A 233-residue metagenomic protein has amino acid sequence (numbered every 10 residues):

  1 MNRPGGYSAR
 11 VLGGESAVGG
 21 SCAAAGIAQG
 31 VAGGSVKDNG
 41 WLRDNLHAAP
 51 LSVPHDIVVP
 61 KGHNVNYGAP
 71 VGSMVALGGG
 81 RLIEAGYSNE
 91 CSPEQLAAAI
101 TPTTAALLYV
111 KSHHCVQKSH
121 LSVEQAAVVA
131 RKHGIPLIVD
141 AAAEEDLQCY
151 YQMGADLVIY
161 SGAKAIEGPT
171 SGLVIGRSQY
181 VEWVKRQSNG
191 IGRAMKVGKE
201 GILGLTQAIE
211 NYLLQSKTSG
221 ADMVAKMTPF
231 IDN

Functional and structural regions predicted by a protein language model:
M1, S8-G14, A24-L213: Conserved PLP-enzyme active-site core in the AAT-like
P4, V71, F230-N233: Generic structural signal for hydrophobic residues
V18-C22: Conserved phosphate/anionic-ligand binding catalytic regions in large, soluble enzymes, centered on
Y212-N233: Structural signature of PLP-dependent enzymes
